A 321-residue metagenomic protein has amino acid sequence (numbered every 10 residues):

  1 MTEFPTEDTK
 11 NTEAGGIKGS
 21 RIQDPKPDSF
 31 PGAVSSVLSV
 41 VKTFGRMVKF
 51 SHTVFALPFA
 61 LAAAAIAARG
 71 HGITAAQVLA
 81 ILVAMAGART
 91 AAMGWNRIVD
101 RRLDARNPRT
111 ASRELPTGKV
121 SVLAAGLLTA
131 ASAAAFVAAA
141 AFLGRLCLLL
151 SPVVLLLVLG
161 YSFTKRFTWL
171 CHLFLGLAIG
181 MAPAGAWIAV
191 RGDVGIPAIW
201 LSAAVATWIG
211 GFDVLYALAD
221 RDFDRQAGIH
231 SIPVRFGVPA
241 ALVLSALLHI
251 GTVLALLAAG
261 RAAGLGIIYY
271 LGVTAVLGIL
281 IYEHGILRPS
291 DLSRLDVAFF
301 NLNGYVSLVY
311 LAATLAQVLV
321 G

Functional and structural regions predicted by a protein language model:
P5-K26, P31-S39: Short, low-complexity, charge-dense intrinsically disordered segments
L38, K42, G251, A258-G321: Extended hydrophobic alpha-helices typical of membrane-associated regions
L38-K42, M93, R97-V120, V214-P239 (+1 more regions): Cytosolic, membrane-interface loops and tails of multi-pass inner-membrane proteins
V40-M47, V83, T90, R113-L201 (+1 more regions): Intramembrane alpha-helical segments
P58-A63, L175-I188, R235-V238, F300-T314: Small-residue-rich segments of transmembrane alpha-helices in multi-pass membrane proteins, especially helix faces
A65-V83, L146-V158, H172-A227, V238-G251 (+3 more regions): Functional transmembrane core segments of multi-pass inner-membrane proteins
V78-M85, R101-P152, Q226-L265, Y270 (+2 more regions): Multi-pass membrane catalytic core of lipid/isoprenoid biosynthesis enzymes
A84-N96, V158-S162, A204-F212, Y216 (+1 more regions): Alpha-helical transmembrane segments of multi-pass membrane proteins
